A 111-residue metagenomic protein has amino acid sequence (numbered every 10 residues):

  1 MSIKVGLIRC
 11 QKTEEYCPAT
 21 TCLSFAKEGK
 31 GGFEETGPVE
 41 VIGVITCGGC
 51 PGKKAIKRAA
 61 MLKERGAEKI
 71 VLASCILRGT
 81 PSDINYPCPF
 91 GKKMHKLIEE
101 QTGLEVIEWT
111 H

Functional and structural regions predicted by a protein language model:
M1-L62, D83-F90, L97, L104: Conserved mixed alpha/beta catalytic, RNA-binding, or beta-rich assembly cores of soluble enzyme, regulatory
C75: Flexible loop residues that form catalytic and substrate-binding hotspots at small-molecule/glycan-binding clefts
R78-T80: Short glycine-rich, flexible loops that bind phosphorylated cofactors or substrates
T102-H111: Divalent-metal-activated hydrolytic enzyme cores
